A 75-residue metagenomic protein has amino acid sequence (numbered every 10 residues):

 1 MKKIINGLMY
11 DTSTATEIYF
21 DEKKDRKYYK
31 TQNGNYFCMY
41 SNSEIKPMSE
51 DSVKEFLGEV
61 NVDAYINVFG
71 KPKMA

Functional and structural regions predicted by a protein language model:
M1-A75: Secondary-structure transition motif
